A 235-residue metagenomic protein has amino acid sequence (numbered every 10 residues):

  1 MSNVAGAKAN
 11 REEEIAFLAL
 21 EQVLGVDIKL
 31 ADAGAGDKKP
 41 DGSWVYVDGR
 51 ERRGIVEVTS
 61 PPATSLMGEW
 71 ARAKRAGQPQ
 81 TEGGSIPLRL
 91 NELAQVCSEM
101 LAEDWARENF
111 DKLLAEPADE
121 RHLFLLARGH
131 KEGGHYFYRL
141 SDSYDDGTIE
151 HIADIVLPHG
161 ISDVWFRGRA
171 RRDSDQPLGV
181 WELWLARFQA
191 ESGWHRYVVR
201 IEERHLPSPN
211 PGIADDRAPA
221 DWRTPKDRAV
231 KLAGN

Functional and structural regions predicted by a protein language model:
M1-L30, T59-N235: Metal-dependent nuclease catalytic core centered on acidic motifs
D27, A31-G34, S43: Core catalytic machinery and nucleic-acid-binding channels of phosphodiester-processing enzymes
A35-D37, L157-P158: Short solvent-exposed loop/turn micro-motifs enriched in small/polar/acidic residues
G36-K38, I149-E150: Residues that act as N-cap/strand-start positions at coil-to-secondary-structure junctions
D37-V47, R53-V56: Short acidic loop-to-beta-strand element that houses the catalytic metal-binding Asp/Glu of nuclease active sites
D48-G49, E116: Secondary-structure boundary elements
